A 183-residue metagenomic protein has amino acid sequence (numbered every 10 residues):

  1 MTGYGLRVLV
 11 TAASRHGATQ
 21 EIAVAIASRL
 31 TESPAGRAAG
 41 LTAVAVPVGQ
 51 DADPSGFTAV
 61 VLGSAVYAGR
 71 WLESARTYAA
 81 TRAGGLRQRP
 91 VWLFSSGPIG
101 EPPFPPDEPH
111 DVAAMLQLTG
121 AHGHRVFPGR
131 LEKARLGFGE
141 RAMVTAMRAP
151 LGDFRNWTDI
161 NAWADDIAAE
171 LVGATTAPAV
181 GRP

Functional and structural regions predicted by a protein language model:
T2-G36: N-terminal beta1-alpha1 ligand-phosphate binding loop
G3-Y4, E21, S33-R37, A59 (+1 more regions): FMN-binding flavodoxin-like domain, especially the glycine-rich phosphate-binding loop
S14, V66-Y67: Structured loop/turn residues at secondary-structure junctions
S33-D51: A short beta-strand-loop structural module common to alpha/beta enzyme folds
D51-A52, G63-S64: Short, charge-patterned binding micro-sites
